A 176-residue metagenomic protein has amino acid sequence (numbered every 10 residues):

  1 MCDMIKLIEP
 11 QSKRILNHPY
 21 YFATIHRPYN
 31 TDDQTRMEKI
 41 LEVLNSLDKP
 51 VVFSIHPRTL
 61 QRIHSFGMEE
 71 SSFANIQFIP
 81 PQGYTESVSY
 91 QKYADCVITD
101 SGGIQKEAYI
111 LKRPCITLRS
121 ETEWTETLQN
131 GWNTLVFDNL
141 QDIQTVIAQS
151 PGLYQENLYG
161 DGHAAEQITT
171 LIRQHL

Functional and structural regions predicted by a protein language model:
M1-K49, T59-L176: Nucleotide-activated sugar donor-binding and catalytic core shared by glycosyltransferases and related lipid-linked
V51-F53: Short loop-to-beta-strand entry elements in the cores of soluble alpha/beta enzymes
H56: Conserved C-terminal portion of the radical SAM core fold that forms the substrate/S-adenosylmethionine-binding
